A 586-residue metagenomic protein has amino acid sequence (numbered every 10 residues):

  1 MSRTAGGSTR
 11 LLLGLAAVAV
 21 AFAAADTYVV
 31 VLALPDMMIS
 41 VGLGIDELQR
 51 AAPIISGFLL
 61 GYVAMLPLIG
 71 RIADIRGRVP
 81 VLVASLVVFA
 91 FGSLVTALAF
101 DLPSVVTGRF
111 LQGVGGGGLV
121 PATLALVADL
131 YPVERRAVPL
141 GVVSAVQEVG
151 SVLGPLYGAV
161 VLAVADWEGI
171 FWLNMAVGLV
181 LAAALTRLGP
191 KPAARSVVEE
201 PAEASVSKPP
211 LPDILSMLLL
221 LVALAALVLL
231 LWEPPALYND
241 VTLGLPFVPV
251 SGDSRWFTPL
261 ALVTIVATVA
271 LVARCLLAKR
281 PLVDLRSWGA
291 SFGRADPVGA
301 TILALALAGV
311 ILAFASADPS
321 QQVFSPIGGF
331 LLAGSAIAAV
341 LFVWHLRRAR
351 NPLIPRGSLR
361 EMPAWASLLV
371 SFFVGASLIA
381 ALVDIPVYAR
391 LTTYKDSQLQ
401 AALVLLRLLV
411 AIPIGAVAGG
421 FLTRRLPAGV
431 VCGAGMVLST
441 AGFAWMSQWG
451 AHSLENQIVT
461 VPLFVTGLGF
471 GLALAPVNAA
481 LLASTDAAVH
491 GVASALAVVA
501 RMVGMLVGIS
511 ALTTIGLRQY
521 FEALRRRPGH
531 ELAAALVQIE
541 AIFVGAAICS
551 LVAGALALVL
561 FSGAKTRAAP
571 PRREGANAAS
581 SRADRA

Functional and structural regions predicted by a protein language model:
M1-S8, A193-L211, L282-G289, L560-A586: Intrinsic disorder in cytosolic terminal tails and internal cytosolic loops of multi-pass membrane transporters
L11-M38, D46-S56, A295-A300, L312 (+4 more regions): Transmembrane core module of solute transporters
A23, I55-Y62, F89, G113 (+9 more regions): Structural signature of transmembrane alpha-helices in multi-pass secondary transporters
A24, Y28, A97, G113-P121 (+4 more regions): Small-residue-rich segments within alpha-helical transmembrane domains of MFS-like 12-TM solute carriers
V31, P121, S151-A159, L307 (+2 more regions): Glycine/proline-centered helix-kink
M37-M38, I72-A73, Y157-A165, A389-R390 (+3 more regions): Interfacial helix-cap and linker-helix signal at transmembrane-aqueous boundaries of multi-pass secondary transporters
M65, R76-V83, E134, Q400-R573: C-terminal module of multi-pass small-molecule transporters
D74, V79-R286: Helix-loop-helix hairpins in multi-pass membrane proteins, especially solute transporters
